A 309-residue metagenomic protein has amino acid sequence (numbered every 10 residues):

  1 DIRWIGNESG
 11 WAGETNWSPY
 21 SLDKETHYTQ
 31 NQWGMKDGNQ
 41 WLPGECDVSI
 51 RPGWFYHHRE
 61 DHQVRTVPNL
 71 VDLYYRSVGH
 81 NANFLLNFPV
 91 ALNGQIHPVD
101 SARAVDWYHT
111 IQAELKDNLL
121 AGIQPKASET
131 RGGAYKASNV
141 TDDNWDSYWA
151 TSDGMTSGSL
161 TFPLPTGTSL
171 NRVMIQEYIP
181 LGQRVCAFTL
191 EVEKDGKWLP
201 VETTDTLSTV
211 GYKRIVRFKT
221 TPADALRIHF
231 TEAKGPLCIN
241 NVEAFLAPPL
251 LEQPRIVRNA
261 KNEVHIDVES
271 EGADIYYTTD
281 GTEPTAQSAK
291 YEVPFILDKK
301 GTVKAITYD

Functional and structural regions predicted by a protein language model:
D1-T141, Y148-T156, T161-F162, T166 (+5 more regions): Mature catalytic domains of secreted/periplasmic carbohydrate-active enzymes
G158-L160, N171, N262-V264: Structural beta-strand segments of beta-rich domains
T168, Q176-Y212, A273-D280, P284-S288 (+2 more regions): Non-cytosolic beta-sandwich-type ligand-binding/adhesion modules
V173, L190, V242-A244: Extracellular beta-strand elements of beta-rich domains used for carbohydrate recognition/degradation or cell-matrix
M174, R227-H229, K304-Y308: Extracellular recognition modules
K234-A247: Edge beta-strands of jelly-roll/beta-sandwich modules across compartments, strongly enriched in secreted/luminal
L246-D309: Short, compositionally stereotyped local motifs that mark structural "simplifiers"
